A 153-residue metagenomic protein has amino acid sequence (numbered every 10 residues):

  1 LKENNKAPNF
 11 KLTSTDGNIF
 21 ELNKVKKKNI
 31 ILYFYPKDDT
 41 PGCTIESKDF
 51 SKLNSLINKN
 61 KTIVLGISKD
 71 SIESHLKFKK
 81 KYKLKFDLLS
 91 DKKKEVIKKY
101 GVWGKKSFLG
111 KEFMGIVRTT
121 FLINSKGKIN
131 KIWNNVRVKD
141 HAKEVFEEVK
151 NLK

Functional and structural regions predicted by a protein language model:
L1-K153: Chalcogenol-based redox active-site neighborhoods
